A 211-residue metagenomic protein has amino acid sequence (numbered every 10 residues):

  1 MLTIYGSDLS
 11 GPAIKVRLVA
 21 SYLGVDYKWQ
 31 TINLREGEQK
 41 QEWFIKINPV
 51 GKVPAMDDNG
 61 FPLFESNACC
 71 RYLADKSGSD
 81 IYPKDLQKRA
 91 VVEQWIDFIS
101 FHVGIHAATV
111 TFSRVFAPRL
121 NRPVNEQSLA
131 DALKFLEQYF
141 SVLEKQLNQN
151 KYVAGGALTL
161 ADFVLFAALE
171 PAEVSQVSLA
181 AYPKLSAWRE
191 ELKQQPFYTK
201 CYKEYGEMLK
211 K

Functional and structural regions predicted by a protein language model:
M1-A130, K134, E144: GST-like domain detector, emphasizing the conserved glutathione-binding G-site in the N-terminal thioredoxin-like
Y5, Y22, Y27, Y72 (+6 more regions): Sequence-level detector for tyrosine residue identity
Q87, W95, I99-P196, C201: GST-like fold's C-terminal all-alpha helical module
G206-K211: C-terminal helix/juxtamembrane-tail motif
